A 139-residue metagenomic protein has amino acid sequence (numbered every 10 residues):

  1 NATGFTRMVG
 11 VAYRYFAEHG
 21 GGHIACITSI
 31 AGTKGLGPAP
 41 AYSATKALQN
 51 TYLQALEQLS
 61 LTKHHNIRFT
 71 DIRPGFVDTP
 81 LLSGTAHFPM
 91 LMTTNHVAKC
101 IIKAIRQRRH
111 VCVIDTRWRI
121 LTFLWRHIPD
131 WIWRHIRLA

Functional and structural regions predicted by a protein language model:
V9, T45: Active-site helix of classical SDR
V11-G20: A short helix-coil junction within the Rossmann-fold of NAD(P)-dependent oxidoreductases
S29: Residue(s) in the substrate-gating loop at a strand-loop-helix junction that position the organic substrate next
K34, A55-R68: Active-site-adjacent segment of SDR/Rossmann-fold oxidoreductases
K34-P40: Active-site loop immediately N-terminal to the catalytic Tyr-X3-Lys motif of short-chain dehydrogenase/reductase
D71, A86-T122: C-terminal helical subdomain
P74-G84: Short, flexible catalytic-loop segment of classical short-chain dehydrogenase/reductase
